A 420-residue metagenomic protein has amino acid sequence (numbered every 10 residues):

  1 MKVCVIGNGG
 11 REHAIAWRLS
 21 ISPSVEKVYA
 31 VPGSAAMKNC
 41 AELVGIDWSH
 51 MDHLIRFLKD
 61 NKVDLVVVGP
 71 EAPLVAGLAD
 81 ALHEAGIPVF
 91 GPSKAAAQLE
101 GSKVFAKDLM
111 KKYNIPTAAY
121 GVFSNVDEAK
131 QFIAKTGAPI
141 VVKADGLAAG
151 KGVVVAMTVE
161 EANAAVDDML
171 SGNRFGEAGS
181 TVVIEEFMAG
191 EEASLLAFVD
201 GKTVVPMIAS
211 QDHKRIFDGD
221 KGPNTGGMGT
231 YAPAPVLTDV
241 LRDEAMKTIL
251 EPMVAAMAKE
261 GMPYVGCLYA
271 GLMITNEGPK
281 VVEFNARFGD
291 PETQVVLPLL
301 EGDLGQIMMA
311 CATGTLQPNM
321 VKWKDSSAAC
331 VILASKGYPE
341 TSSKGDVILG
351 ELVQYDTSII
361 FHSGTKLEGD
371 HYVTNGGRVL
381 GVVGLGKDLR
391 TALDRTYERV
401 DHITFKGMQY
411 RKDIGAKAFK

Functional and structural regions predicted by a protein language model:
M1-A95: ATP-binding N-terminal substructure of ATP-dependent carboxylate-amine bond-forming enzymes
C4-V5, E100-T181, Q211, P235-E251: Active-site nucleotide/adenylate-binding loops and adjacent lid/helix of ATP-dependent enzymes
I21, A36-K38, D60, F90 (+13 more regions): Solvent-exposed alpha-helices and their adjacent loops that cap or buttress functional pockets in soluble metabolic
A30, V67-V68, V89-P92, A119-V122 (+5 more regions): General beta-strand structural signal in soluble alpha/beta enzymes
A156-T293: Internal nucleotide-binding/catalytic subdomain
M246-L268, N285-Y355: Active-site "cap" helix and flanking loop/linker of ATP-utilizing ligase/carboxylase catalytic domains
A310-K420: Peripheral (often C-terminal) accessory segments that flank ATP-dependent C-N-forming ligase machineries
